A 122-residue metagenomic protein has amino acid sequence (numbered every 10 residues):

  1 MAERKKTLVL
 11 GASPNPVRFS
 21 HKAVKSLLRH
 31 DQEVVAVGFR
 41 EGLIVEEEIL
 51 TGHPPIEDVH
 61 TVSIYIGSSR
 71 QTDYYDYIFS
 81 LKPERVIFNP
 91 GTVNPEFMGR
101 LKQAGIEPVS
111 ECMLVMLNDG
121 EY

Functional and structural regions predicted by a protein language model:
M1-H60, T72-N89, V93-Y122: Structural/interface elements that position substrates and couple domains in central-metabolism enzymes
I64-R70: Cofactor-cradling patches in redox/metallo enzymes
